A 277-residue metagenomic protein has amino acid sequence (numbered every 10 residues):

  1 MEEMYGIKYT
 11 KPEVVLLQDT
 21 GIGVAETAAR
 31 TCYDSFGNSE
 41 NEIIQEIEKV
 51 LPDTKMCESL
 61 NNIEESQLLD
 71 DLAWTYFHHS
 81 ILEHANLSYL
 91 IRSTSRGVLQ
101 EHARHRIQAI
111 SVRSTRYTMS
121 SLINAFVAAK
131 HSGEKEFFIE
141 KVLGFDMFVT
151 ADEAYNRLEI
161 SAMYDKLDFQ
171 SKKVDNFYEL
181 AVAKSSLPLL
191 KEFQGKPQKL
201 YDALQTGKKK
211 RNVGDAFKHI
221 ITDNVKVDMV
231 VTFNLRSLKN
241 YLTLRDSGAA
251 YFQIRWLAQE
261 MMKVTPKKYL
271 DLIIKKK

Functional and structural regions predicted by a protein language model:
M1-K277: Family-specific signature for flavin-dependent thymidylate synthase
